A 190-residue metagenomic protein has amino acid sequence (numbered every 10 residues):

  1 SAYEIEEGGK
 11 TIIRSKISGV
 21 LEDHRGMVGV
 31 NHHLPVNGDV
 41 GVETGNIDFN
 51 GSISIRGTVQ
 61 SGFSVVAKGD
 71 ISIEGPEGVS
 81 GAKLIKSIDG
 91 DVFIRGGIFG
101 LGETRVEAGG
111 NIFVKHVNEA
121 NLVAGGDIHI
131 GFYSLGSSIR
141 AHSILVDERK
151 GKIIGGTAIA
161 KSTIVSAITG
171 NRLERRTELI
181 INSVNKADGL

Functional and structural regions predicted by a protein language model:
S1-G131, G136, T157, K161 (+1 more regions): Charge-rich, low-hydrophobicity low-complexity segments
G69, H142-S143: Short helix/strand-bridging catalytic loops that position acidic/His residues to coordinate divalent metals and engage
G78, I144-V146: Beta-rich extracellular carbohydrate-active architectures
D147-K152, I181-N182: Glycine-centered low-complexity coil/loop motifs and glycine-rich tracts, especially the flexible linkers
